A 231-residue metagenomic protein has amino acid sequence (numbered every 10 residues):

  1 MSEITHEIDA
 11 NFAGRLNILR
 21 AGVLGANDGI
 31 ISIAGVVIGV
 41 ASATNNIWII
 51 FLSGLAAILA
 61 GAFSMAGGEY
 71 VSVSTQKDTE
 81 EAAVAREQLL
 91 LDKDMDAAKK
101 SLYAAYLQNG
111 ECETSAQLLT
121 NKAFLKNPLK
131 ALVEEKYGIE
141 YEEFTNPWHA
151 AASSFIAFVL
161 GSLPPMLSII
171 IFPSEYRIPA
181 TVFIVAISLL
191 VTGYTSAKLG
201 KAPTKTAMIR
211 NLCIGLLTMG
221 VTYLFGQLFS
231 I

Functional and structural regions predicted by a protein language model:
M1-S72: Internal alpha-helical transmembrane segments
S2-G14, V73-F155: Cytosol/matrix-facing amphipathic helices and coiled-coil assembly/linker segments of eukaryotic membrane proteins
A10-A26, Q88, E142-T145, L199-I209: Interhelical loop and helix-boundary elements at the membrane-water interface of polytopic inner-membrane proteins
L19, L167, I171-I231: Alpha-helical transmembrane anchor segments
R20-L24, I49-A57, G61, A123 (+4 more regions): Alpha-helical transmembrane segments of multi-pass membrane proteins, especially transporters and channels
D28, G67, Y106, A116 (+3 more regions): Residue-level signature of catalytic and energy-coupling elements of molecular machines, predominantly ATP/GTP-dependent
G29-A34, S154-P165: Core segments of transmembrane alpha-helices that mediate helix-helix packing or line hydrophobic substrate/ligand
A62, A66-S74, D78, A83 (+1 more regions): Membrane-spanning helices that line or support transport/gating and their immediate boundary helices in channels
